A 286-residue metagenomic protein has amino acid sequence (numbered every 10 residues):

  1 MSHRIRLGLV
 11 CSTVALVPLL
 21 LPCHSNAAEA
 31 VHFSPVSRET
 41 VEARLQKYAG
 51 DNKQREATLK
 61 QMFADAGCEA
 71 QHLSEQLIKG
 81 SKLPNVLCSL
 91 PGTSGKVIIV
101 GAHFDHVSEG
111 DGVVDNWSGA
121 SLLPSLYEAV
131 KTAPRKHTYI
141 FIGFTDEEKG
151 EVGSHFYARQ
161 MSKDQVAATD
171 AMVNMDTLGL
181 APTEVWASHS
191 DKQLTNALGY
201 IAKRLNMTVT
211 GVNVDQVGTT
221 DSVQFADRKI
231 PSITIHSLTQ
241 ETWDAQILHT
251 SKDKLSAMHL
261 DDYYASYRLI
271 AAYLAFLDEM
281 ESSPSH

Functional and structural regions predicted by a protein language model:
M1-S12: Bacterial N-terminal signal peptides that target proteins for export
V10-L20: Bacterial N-terminal signal peptides
C23-A27: Sec/Tat signal peptide C-region and signal peptidase I cleavage site
P35, T183-H286: Active-site-adjacent substrate-binding region of metalloamidase/peptidase-like peptide-processing proteins
V36-P91: A non-catalytic alpha/beta surface segment that caps or lines the substrate-entry region of metallo-dependent hydrolase
Q46, A64-E69, Y127-R135, R159-V166 (+4 more regions): Sec-exported extracytoplasmic/periplasmic mature domains
L87, V97-G101, I140-G143, D170-M175 (+1 more regions): Structural recognition of the beta-strand scaffold that forms the well-ordered cores of secreted hydrolase catalytic
V107-I201, V209-G211, G218-S222: Acidic/histidine-rich catalytic neighborhood of metal-dependent amide-processing enzymes
